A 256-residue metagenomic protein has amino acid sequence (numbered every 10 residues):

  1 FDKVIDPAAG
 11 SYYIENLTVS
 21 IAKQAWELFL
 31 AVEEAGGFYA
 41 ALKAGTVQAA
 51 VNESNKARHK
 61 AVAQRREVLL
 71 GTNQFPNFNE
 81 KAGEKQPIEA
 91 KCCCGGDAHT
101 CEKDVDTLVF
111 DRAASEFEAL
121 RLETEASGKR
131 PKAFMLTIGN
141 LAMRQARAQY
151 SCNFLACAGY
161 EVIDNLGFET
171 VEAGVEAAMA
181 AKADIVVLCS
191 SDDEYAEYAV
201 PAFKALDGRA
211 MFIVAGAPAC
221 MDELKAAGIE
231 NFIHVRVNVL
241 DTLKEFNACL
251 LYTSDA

Functional and structural regions predicted by a protein language model:
F1-A9, Y13-L28: Mobile "lid/hinge" segments at catalytic clefts and subdomain interfaces of large enzymes
G10, L166-I229, N238: Cofactor-cradling patches in redox/metallo enzymes
I14-E15, A40, A49-A50, N140-Q145 (+3 more regions): Flexible loop/turn segments at secondary-structure boundaries
A31, A35-P131: Intrinsic disorder at enzyme termini
A35, L42, F75, F134-I138 (+5 more regions): Generic beta-strand/beta-sheet core signal
A133-T137, M143-Y150, C157-A183: Generic long, charged, amphipathic alpha-helical segments
V239-L250: Conserved phosphate-handling catalytic cores of large alpha/beta enzymes
Y252-A256: Conserved small/polar residues in nucleotide/adenosyl-binding loops
